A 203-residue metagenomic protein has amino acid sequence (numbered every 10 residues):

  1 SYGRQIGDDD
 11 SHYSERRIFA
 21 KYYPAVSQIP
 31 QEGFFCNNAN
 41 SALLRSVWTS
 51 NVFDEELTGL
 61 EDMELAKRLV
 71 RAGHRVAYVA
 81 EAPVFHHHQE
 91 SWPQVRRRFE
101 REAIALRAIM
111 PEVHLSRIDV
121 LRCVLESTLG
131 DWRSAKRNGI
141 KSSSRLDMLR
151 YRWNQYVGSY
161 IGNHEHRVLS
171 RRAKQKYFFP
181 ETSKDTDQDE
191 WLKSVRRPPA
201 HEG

Functional and structural regions predicted by a protein language model:
S1-Y13: Short beta-strand-to-loop element that shapes/binds the nucleotide-sugar donor at the catalytic cleft/hinge
G7-D9, P24-L43, E56-T58, E64 (+1 more regions): A recurrent flexible, glycine/aromatic-enriched loop bordering the glycosyltransferase active site that acts as
D10-R17, Q89-W92: Short aromatic-enriched loop/helix-cap "lid" or pocket-rim segments at secondary-structure transitions that line
R16-Y22, Q94-R97: Short, hinge-like loop/turn segments at secondary-structure boundaries
I18-S27, T49: Short glycine/proline- and charge-enriched loop/turn segments that cap or connect secondary-structure elements
S41, S46-N51, E56-H88: A short, conserved alpha-helix in the catalytic core of glycosyltransferases
L57, F85-A108: Nucleotide-sugar-dependent glycosyltransferase catalytic core
R98-I104, A108, E112-G203: Non-catalytic, C-terminal membrane-associated alpha-helical segments of glycosyltransferases
